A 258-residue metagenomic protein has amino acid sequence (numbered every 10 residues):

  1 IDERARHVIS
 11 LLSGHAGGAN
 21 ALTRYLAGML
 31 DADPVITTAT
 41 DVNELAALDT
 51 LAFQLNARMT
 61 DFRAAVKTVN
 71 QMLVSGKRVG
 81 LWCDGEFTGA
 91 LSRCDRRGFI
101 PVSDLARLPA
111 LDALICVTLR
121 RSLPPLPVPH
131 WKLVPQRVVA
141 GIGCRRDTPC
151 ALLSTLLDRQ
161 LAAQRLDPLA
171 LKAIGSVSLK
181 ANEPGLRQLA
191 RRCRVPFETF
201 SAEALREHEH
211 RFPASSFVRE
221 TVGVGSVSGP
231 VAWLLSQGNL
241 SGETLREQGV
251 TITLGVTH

Functional and structural regions predicted by a protein language model:
D2, R6-L111: Internal gly/pro-rich beta-alpha loop/helix module that stabilizes soluble enzyme cofactors or their anionic handles
G17, L55-F62, S215-V231: A polyampholytic, Gly/Pro-enriched intrinsically disordered region
P34-T38, L81, V117, E198-S201 (+2 more regions): General beta-strand structural signal in soluble alpha/beta enzymes
L111-L126, H130-L133, A232-H258: C-terminal edge-of-domain segments
K132, Q136-L153, L157: Glycine- and Gly-Pro-enriched alpha-helical subdomains that act as flexible, kink-prone "lid/hinge" or packing modules
L157-L171: Phosphate/pyrophosphate-binding loops at sites that engage ATP/ADP/AMP, CoA/4′-phosphopantetheine, polyphosphate
K172-N182: A short beta-alpha structural unit
A190-G223: Conserved phosphate-binding/catalytic loops in two-lobed NTP-binding clefts
